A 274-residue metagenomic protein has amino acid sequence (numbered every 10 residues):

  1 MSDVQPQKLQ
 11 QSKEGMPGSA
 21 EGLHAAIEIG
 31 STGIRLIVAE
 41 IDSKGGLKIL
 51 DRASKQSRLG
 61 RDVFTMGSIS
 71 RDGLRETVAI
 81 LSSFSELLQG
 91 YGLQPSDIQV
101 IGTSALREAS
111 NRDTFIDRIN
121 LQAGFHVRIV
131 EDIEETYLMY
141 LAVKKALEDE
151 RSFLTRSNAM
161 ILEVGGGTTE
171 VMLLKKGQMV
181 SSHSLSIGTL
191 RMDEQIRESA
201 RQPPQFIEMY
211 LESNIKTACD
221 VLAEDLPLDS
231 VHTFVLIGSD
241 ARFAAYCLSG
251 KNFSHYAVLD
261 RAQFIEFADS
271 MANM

Functional and structural regions predicted by a protein language model:
M1-L23: Non-catalytic pre-domain segments flanking phosphatase-related domains
M16-K48: N-terminal basic/disordered segments at the start of proteins
E21-H24, V38-E40, R58, D62-Y91 (+4 more regions): Helical "lid/coupling" subdomains associated with nucleotide-phosphate turnover
S31-G33, V143, G165-V171, S239: Ser/Thr-glycine-rich phosphate-binding loops at phosphate-binding pockets of nucleotides, nucleotide cofactors
I34, L47, T169, M179-V180: Hydrophobic residues embedded in beta-strands of well-ordered beta-sheets
G45-S57: N-terminal glycine-rich anion-binding loops that anchor highly charged ligand groups
A159-L162: A short, small-residue-rich loop immediately preceding and capping a beta-strand
